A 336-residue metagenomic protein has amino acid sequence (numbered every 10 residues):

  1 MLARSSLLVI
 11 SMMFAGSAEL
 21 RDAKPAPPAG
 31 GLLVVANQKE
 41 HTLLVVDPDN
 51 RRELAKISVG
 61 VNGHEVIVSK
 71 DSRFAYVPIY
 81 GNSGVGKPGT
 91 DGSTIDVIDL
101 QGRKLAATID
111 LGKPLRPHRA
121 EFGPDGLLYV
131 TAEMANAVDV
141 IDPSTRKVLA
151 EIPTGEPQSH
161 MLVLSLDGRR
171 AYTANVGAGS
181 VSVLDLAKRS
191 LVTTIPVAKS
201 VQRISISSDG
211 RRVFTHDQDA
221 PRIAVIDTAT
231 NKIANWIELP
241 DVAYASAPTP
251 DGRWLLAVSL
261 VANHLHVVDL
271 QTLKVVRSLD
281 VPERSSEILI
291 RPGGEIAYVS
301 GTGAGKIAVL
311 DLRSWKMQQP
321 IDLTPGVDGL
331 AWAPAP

Functional and structural regions predicted by a protein language model:
S5, S11-P336: Predominantly soluble domains enriched in secretory-pathway, periplasmic, or organellar proteins
